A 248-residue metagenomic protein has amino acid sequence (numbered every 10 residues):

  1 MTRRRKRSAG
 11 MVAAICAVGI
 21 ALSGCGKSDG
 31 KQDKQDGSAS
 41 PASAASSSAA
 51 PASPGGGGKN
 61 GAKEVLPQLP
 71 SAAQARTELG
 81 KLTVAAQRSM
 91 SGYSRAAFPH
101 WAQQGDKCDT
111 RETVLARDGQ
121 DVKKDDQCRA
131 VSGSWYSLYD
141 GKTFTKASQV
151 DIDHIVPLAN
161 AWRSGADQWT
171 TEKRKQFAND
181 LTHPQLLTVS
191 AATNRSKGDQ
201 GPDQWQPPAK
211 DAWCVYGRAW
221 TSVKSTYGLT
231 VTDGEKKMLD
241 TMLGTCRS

Functional and structural regions predicted by a protein language model:
M1-A13: Bacterial N-terminal signal peptides that target proteins for export
T2, K59-K63, L229: Mature exported/compartmentalized surface modules and terminal targeting/interaction regions
S8-M11, L22-A85, C246-S248: N-terminal low-complexity, Pro/Thr-rich disordered segments that flank secretion/membrane-targeting signals
C16-L22: Hydrophobic core
D33, W135-S248: Domain-level detector of nuclease and nuclease-like folds in predominantly extracellular/periplasmic contexts
G55-L138, D151, N160-R163: Cell wall/extracellular polymer interaction/catalysis modules
